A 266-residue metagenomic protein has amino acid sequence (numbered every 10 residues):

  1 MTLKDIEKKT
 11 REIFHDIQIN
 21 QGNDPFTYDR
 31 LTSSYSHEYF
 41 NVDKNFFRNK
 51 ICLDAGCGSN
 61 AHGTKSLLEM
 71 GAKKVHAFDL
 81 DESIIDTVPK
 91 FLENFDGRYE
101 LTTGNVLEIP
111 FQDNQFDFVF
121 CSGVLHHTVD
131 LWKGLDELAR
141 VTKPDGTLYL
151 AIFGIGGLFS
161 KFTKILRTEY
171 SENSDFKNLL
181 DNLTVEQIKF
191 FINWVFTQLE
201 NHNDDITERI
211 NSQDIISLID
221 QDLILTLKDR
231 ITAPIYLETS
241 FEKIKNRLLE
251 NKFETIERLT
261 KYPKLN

Functional and structural regions predicted by a protein language model:
M1-R30: N-terminal, positively charged/glycine-rich alpha-helical extensions of SAM-dependent methyltransferases
D29-R48, S66: Conserved alpha-helix/loop element of class I SAM-dependent methyltransferases that forms part of the SAM/SAH-binding
K50-G58: Conserved class I S-adenosyl-L-methionine
N60-E108: Class I SAM-dependent methyltransferase SAM/SAH-binding core
L107-F118: A short acidic, Gly/Pro-enriched loop at the edge of an enzyme's catalytic core that lines a small-molecule cofactor
F118-V129: A short SAM/SAH-binding and catalytic strip from SAM-dependent methyltransferases
W132-P144: A short glycine-rich, Lys/Arg-flanked "PGG" loop and its adjoining helix->strand segment in the class I
Y149-F191, H202: Conserved class I S-adenosyl-L-methionine
